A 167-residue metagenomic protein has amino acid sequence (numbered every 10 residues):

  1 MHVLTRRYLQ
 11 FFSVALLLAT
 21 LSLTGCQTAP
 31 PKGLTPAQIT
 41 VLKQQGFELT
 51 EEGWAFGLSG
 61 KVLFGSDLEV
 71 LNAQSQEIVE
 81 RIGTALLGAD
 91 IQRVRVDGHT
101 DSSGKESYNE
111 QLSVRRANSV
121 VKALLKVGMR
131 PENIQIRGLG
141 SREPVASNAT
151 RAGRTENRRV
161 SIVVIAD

Functional and structural regions predicted by a protein language model:
M1-G53, E69-V70, E77: N-terminal targeting leaders that direct proteins to extracytoplasmic destinations
T24, T84, V121-K122: Core alpha-helical elements of the protein kinase catalytic domain, predominantly the helix directly N-terminal
C26-K32, R93, S107, N118: Compositionally biased, non-globular sequence tracts
T40-K43, E48-L49, L63-D97, L125-K126 (+1 more regions): Periplasmic peptidoglycan-binding/anchoring modules of Gram-negative envelope and division proteins
W54, Q92-V94, I134, V160: Conserved beta-strand core positions
F56-V62: Early exported N-terminus immediately downstream of N-terminal targeting peptides
L58, D90, E156-R158: Exposed loop/turn and edge beta-strand positions of beta-sandwich/beta-sheet ligand-binding modules
H99-D167: Periplasmic OmpA-like peptidoglycan-binding domain that tethers envelope proteins to the cell wall
